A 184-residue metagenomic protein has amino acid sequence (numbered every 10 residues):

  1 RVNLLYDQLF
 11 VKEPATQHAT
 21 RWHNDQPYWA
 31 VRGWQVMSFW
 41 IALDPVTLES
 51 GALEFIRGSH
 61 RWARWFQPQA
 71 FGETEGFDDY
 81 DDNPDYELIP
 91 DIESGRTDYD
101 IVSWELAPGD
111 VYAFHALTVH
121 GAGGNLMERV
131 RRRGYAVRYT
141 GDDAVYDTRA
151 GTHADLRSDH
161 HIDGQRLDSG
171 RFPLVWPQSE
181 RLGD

Functional and structural regions predicted by a protein language model:
R1-I56, H60-W62: Conserved double-stranded beta-helix
T20-R32, W104-E105, G123-E128, T148: Short histidine-centered beta-strand/loop micro-motifs that create catalytic or ligand/metal-coordination sites
N24, N83-D98, R129-R131, A150-S158: Short, surface-exposed loop/helix-turn segments at secondary-structure junctions that function as lids/hinges flanking
N24-P27, W40-I41, D98-D100, V119-A122: Glycine-rich, charged/polar anion/phosphate-binding loops that engage phosphate groups from diverse ligands
G33, I41, I92-E93, D98 (+2 more regions): Catalytic cores of transferase enzymes with a strong primary signal for eukaryotic protein kinases
S38-A42, I101-S103, V111-A113, G134-A136: Conserved hydrophobic/aromatic beta-strand scaffold that supports enzyme active sites
L48-V119: Double-stranded beta-helix
W65, Q69-F71, P108-A113, L117-D184: Non-heme Fe(II)/2-oxoglutarate
